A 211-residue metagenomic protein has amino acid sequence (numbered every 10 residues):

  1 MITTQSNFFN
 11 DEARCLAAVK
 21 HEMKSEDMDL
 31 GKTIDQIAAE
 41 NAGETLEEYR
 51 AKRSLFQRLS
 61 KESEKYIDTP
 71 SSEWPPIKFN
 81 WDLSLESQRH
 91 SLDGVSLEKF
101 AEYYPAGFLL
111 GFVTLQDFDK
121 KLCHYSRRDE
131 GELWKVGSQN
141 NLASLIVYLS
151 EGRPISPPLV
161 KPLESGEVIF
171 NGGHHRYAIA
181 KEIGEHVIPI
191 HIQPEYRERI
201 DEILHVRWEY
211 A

Functional and structural regions predicted by a protein language model:
I2-D93: N-terminal extension/subdomain marker
Q5-E26, D35, P154-E209: A short, basic-hydrophobic beta/loop patch
D35-I37, N41-Y66, P70, Y103-N171 (+1 more regions): Short alpha-helix boundary/capping and kink motifs at helix termini
P70, P76-Q88, D93-L122, Q193: Helix N-cap / beta->alpha transition motif
